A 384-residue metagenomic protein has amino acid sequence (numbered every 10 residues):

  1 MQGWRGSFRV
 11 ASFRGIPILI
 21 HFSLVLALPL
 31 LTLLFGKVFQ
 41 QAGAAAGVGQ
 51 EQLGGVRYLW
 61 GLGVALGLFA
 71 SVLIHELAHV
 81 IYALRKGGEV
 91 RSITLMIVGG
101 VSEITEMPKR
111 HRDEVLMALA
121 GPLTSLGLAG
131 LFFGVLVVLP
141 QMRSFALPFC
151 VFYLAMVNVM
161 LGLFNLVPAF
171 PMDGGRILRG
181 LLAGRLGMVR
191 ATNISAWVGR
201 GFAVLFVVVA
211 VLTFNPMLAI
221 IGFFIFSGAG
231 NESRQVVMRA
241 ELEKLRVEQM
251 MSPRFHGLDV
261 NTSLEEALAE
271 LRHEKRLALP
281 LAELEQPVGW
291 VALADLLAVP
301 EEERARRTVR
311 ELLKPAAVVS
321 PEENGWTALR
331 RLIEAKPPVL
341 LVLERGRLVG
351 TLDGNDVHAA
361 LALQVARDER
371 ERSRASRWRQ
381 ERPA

Functional and structural regions predicted by a protein language model:
M1-V339, L343-L348, G354-A384: Hydrophobic transmembrane alpha-helices and their immediate loop junctions in multi-pass integral membrane proteins
